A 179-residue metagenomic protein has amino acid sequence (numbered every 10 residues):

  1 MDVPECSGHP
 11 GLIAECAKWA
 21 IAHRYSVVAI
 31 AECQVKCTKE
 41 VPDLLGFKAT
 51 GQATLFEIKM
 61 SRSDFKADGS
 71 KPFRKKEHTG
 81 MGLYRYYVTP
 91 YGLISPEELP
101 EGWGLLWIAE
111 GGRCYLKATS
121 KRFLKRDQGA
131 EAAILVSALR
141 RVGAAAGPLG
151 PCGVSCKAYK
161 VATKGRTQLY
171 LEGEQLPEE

Functional and structural regions predicted by a protein language model:
M1-A22, E97-E179: Non-catalytic C-terminal interaction segments of nucleic acid-processing enzymes
I21-R24, K48-T50, H78-M81: Flexible, charged surface loops at secondary-structure boundaries
A22-C37: A short acidic/basic microdomain associated with nuclease active sites
E32, V88-P90, I108-E110: Conserved beta-strand termini and adjacent loop/short-helix elements that scaffold enzyme active sites in alpha/beta
Q34, L45, K59: Anionic group-transfer/hydrolysis microenvironments
V35-T38, P90-G92: Short beta->alpha connector loops
P42-L55: Active-site beta-strand-loop-beta-strand hairpin of nuclease catalytic cores that positions key catalytic residues
A53, M60-L105: Catalytic cores of nucleic-acid endonucleases
